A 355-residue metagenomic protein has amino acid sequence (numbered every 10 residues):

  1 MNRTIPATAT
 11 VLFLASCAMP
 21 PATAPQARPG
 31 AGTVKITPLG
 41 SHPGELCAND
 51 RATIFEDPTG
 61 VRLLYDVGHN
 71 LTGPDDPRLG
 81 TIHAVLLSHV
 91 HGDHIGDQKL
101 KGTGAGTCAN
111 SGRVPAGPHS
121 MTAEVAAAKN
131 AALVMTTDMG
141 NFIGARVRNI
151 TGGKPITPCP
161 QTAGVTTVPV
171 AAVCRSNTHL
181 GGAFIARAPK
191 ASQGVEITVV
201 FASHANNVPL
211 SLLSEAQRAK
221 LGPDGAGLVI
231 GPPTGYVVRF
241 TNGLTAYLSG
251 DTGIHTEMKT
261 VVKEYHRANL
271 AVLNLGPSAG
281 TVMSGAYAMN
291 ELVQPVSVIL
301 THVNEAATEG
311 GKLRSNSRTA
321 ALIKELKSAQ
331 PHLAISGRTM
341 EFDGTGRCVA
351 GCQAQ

Functional and structural regions predicted by a protein language model:
M1-T8: Bacterial N-terminal signal peptides that target proteins for export
A15-S16: C-terminal motif of bacterial Sec signal peptides marking the signal peptidase cleavage site
A24-R78, A163-K263, E341-Q355: Core dinuclear metal-dependent hydrolase active-site scaffold
L39-H42, Y65-G68, S88-H91, T136-D138 (+5 more regions): Active-site-proximal beta-strand/loop segments in catalytic clefts of secreted hydrolases
G44-N49, L71-T72, H91-G96, M139-G144 (+5 more regions): Active-site environment of divalent metal-dependent phosphoester hydrolases
G60-L64, G68-F142, N149-T151, K263-V272 (+1 more regions): Active-site metal-binding motif and surrounding structural segment of the metallo-beta-lactamase
E124-V134, D138-A191, G285-Q355: Binuclear metal-ion centers of metallo-dependent hydrolases, dominated by the metallo-beta-lactamase
L270-M289: Active-site-proximal segments of metal-dependent phosphoesterases and phosphodiesterases across multiple
